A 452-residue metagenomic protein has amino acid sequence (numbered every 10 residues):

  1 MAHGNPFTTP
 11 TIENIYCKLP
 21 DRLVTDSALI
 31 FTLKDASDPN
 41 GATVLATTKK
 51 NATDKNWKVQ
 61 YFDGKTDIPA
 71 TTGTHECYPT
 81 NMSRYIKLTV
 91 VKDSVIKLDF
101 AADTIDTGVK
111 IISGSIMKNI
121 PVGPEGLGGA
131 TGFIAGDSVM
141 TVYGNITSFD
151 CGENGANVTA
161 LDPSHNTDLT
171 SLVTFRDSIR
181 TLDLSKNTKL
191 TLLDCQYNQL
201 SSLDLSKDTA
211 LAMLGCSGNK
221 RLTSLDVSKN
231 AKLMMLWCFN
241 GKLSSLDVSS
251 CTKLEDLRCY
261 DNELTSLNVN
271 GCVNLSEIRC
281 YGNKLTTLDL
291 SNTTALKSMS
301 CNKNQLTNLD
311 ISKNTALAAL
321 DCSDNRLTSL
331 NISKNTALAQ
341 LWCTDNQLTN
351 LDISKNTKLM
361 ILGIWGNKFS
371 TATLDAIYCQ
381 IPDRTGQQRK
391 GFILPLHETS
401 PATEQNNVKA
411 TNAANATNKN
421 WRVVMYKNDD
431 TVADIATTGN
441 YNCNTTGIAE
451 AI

Functional and structural regions predicted by a protein language model:
M1, S27-F31, F149-C151, T170-T174 (+10 more regions): Conserved hydrophobic beta-strand positions in leucine-rich repeat
A2, F7, C151-E153, P163 (+19 more regions): LRR/LRR-like solenoid scaffold signature
H3-V173, D177-S178, K186-T188, K207-T209 (+8 more regions): N-terminal capping/linker segments that flank leucine-rich repeat
P10, I15, L161, L182 (+10 more regions): Canonical leucine-rich repeat
I12-Y16, T191, A212, S224 (+11 more regions): Intrinsic low-complexity tandem-repeat regions in disordered proteins
